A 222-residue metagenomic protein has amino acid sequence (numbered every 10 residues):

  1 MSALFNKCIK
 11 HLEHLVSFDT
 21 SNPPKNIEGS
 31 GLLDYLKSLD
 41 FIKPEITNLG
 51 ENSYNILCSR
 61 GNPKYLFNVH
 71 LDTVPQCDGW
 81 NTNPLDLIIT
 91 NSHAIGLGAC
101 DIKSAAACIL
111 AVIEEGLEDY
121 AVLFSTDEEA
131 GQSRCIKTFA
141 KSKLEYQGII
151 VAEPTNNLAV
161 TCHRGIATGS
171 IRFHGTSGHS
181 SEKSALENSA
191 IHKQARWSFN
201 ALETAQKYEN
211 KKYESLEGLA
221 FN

Functional and structural regions predicted by a protein language model:
M1-C77: N-terminal helical capping/dimerization or prosegment-like subdomains of hydrolases acting on amide or phosphate bonds
E13, A107-L110, E114, K137-A140 (+1 more regions): Predominant activation on well-ordered alpha-helical scaffold segments within soluble catalytic domains
H14, L71, C77, E118 (+2 more regions): Secretory-pathway/membrane protein signature
T20, L71, E128, P154 (+1 more regions): Active-site metal-binding loops of divalent metal-dependent hydrolases
L66-F124: Active-site metal-coordination/substrate-binding segment of hydrolases, especially metallo-dependent peptidases
G96-A99, S125-E129, H179-N188: Flexible, glycine/proline-enriched loop segments at strand-loop-helix junctions that form or flank small-ligand binding
G98, I102-T168: Acidic/histidine-rich catalytic neighborhood of metal-dependent amide-processing enzymes
K141-N222: Midchain, well-structured core segments that form catalytic/ion-binding scaffolds
